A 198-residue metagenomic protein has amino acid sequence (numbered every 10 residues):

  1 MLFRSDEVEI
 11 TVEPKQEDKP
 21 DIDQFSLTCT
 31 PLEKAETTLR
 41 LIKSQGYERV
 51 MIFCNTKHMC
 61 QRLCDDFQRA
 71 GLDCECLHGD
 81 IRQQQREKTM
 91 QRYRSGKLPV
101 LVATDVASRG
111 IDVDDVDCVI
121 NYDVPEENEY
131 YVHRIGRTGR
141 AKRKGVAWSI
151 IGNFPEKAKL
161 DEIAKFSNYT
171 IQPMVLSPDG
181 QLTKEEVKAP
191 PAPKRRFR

Functional and structural regions predicted by a protein language model:
M1-V187, R195-F197: Conserved helicase RecA-like core
